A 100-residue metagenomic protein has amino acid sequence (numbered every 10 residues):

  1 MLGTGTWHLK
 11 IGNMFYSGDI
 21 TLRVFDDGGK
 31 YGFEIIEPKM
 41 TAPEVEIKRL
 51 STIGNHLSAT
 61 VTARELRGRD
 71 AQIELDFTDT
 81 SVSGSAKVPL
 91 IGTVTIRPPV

Functional and structural regions predicted by a protein language model:
M1-T78, S83-V100: Central antiparallel beta-sheet cores of small beta-barrel/beta-sandwich binding domains
